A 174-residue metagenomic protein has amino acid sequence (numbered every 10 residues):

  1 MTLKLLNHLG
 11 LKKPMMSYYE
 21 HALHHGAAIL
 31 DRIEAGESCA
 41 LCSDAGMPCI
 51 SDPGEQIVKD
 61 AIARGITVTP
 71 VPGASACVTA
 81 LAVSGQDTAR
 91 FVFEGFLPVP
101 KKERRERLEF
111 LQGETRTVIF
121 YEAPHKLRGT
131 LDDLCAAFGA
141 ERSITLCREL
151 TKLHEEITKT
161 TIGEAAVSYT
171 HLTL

Functional and structural regions predicted by a protein language model:
M1-V71, T79: Class I S-adenosyl-L-methionine
K12-Y19, V68, A89-G95, E141-L146: Short hydrophobic/aromatic-enriched beta-strand-loop microsegments
S17-H24, A74, G95-P100, E149-T151: Short, acidic/turn-prone active-site loops that include or flank metal/cofactor- and phosphate-binding residues
A35-S43, F91, R116-F120: Generic beta-sheet signal
Q56-E114: Class I SAM-dependent methyltransferase SAM-binding "motif I" and its flanking Rossmann-like core
R105-L108, T130-Y169: Anionic-ligand binding region
T170-L174: Conserved small/polar residues in nucleotide/adenosyl-binding loops
